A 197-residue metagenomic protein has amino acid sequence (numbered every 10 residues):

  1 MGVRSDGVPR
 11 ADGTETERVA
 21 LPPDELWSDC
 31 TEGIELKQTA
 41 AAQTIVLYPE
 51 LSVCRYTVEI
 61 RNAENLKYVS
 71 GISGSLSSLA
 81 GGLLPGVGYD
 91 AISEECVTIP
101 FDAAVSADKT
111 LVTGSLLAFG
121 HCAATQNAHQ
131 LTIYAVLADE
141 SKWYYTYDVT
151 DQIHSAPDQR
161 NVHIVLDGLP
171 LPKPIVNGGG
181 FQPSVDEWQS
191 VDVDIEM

Functional and structural regions predicted by a protein language model:
M1-G2, V69-S155: Tryptophan-paired
M1-S52: Short, low-hydrophobicity acidic/polar segments
A11, D24, D102, P172-V176: Intrinsically disordered, low-complexity segments enriched in proline/serine/threonine
K37-T39, Y48-E50, R61, S75-S77 (+5 more regions): A structural detector for beta-sheet-dominated domains
C54-Y56: Structural beta-strand segments of beta-rich domains
E59-Y68: Structural motif
Q126-M197: Hydrophilic extracytoplasmic domains
